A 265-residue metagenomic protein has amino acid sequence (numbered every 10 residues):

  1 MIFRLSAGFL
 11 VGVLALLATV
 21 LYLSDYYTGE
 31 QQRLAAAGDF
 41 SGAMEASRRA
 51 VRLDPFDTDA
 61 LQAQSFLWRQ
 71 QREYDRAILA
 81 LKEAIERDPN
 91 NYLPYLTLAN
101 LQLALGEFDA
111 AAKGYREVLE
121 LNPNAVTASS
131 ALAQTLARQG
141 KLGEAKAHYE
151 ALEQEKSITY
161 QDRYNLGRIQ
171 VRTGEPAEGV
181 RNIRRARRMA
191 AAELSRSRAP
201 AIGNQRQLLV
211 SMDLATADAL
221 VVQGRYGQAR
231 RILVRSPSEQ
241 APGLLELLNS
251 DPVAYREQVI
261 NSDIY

Functional and structural regions predicted by a protein language model:
L21, P55, P89, P123 (+2 more regions): Short coil turns that delineate tetratricopeptide repeat
A36, Q70, A104-L105, R138-Q139 (+3 more regions): Register position in tetratricopeptide repeats
R49-A50, E83-A84, E117-V118, A151-L152 (+2 more regions): Canonical positions in the second alpha-helix
L53, R87, L121, Q154-E155 (+2 more regions): Structural marker of alpha-solenoid helical repeat scaffolds
